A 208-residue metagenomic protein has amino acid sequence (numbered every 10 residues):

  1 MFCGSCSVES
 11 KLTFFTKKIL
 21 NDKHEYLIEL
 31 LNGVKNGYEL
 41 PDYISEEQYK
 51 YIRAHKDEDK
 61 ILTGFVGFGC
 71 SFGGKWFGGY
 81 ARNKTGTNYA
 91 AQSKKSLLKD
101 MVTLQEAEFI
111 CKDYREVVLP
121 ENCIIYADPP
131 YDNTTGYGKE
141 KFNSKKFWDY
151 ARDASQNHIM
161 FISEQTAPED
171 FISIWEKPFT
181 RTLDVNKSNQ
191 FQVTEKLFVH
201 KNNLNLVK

Functional and structural regions predicted by a protein language model:
M1-I19, K23, E106-A127, Y131-K208: Class I S-adenosyl-L-methionine
T16-C111, R115-E116: Class I S-adenosyl-L-methionine-dependent methyltransferase module
